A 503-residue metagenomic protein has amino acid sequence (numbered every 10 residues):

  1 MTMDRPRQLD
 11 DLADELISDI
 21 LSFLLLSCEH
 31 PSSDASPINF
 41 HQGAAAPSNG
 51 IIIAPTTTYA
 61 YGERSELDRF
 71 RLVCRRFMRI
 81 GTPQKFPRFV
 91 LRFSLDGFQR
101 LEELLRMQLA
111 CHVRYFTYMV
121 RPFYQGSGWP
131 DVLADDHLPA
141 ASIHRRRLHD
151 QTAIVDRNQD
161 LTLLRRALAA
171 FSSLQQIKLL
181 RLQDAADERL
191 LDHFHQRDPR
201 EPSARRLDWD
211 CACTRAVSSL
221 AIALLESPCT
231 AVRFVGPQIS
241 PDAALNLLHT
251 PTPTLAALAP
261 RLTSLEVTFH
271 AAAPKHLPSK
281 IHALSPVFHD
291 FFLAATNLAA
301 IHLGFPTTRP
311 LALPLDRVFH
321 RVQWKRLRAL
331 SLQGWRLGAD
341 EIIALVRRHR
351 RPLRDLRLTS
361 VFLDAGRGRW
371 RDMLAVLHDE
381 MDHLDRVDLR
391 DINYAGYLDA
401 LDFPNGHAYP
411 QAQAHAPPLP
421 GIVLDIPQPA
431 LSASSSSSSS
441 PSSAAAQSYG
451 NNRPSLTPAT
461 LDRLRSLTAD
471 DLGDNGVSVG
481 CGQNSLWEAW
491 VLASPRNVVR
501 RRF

Functional and structural regions predicted by a protein language model:
P6-W129, Q176, T230-L245, P310: Hydrophobic regular-secondary-structure patch
A45-L67, P139-Q159, S442-P458: Intrinsically disordered, low-complexity acidic Ser/Thr-rich regulatory segments
Y115, Q125-I154, L174, L190-D210 (+7 more regions): Eukaryote-biased activation of long, low-complexity terminal tails and linkers
P130-A134, R145-K325, G338-I343: Leucine-rich repeat
A167, W324-F503: Leucine-rich solenoid repeat modules
